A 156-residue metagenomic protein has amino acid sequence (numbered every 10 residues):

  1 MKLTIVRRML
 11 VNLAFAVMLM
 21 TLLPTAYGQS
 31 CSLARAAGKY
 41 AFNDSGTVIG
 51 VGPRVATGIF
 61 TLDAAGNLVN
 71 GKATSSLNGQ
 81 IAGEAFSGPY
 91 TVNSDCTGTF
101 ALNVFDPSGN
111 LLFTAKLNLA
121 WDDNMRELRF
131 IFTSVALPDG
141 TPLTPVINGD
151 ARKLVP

Functional and structural regions predicted by a protein language model:
M1-R7: N-terminal secretory signal peptides that target proteins for export/translocation
I5, M20-T21, T25: Classical secretory targeting signals
R7-M9, R35: Short helix-onset patch at the extreme N-terminus, typifying the N->h transition of secretory signal peptides
M9-L10, Y27: Intrinsically disordered, low-complexity Ser/Thr/Pro-rich tracts
V11-L22: Bacterial N-terminal signal peptides
A26-P156: Mature soluble binding/inhibitory domains
